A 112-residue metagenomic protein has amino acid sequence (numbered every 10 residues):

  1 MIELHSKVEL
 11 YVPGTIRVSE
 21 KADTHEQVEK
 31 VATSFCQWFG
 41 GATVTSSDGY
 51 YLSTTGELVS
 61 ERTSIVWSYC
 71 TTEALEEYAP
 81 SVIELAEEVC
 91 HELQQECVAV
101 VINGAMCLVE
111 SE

Functional and structural regions predicted by a protein language model:
M1-E112: Positively charged, small/polar-rich N-terminal and surface patches that mediate targeting and assembly and bind
